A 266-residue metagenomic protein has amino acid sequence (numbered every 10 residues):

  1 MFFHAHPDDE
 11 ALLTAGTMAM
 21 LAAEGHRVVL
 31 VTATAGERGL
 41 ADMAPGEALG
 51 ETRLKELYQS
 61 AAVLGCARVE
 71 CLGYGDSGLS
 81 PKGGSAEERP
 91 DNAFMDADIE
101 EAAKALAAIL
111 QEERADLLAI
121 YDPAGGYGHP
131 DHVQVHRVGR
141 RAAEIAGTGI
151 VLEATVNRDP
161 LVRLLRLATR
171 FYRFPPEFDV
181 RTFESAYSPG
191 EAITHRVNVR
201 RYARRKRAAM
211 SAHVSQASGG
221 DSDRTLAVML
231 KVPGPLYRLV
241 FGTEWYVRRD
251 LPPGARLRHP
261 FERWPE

Functional and structural regions predicted by a protein language model:
M1, G84-S85, N92, D96-E266: Metal-dependent de-N-acetylase/amidase catalytic core
M1-R114, R141, I145, V247-D250: Active-site rim/loop-helix segments in enzyme catalytic domains that contact anionic ligands
